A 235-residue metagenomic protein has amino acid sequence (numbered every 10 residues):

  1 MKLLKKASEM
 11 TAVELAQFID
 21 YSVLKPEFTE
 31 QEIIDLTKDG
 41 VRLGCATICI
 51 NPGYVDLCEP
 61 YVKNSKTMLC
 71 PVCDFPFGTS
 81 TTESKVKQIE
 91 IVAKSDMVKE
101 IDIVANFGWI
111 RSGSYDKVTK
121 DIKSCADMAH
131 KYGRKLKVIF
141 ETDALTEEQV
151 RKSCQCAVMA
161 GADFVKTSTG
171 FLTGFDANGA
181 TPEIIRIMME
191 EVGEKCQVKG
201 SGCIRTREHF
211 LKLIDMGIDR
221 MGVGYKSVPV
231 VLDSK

Functional and structural regions predicted by a protein language model:
M1-S8: Conserved, well-structured core domains of diverse proteins
S8-P26, I34-G40: Generic N-terminal amphipathic, Lys/Arg-enriched alpha-helix
L15-V23, I48-I50, T67-D74, K99-I103 (+4 more regions): Hydrophobic faces of well-ordered beta-strands that scaffold small-molecule active sites in alpha/beta enzyme cores
T37, V41-L57, C73-F75, I101-T119 (+1 more regions): Glycine-rich, proline-tolerant flexible connector loops at the mouths of alpha/beta enzymes
R42-E100: Active-site cofactor/substrate anionic-group-binding motifs, chiefly glycine- and Lys/Arg-rich phosphate-binding loops
P52, D56-F77, Y115-K137, T142-A144 (+2 more regions): Alpha-helix-loop-beta-strand connector modules within alpha/beta enzyme cores
E59, S80-S95, L145-C156, R186 (+4 more regions): Catalytic cores of alpha/beta
P71-F75, S95-I110, M159-A177, C203-R205 (+1 more regions): Glycine-rich phosphate-binding active-site loops on the catalytic face of alpha/beta enzymes
